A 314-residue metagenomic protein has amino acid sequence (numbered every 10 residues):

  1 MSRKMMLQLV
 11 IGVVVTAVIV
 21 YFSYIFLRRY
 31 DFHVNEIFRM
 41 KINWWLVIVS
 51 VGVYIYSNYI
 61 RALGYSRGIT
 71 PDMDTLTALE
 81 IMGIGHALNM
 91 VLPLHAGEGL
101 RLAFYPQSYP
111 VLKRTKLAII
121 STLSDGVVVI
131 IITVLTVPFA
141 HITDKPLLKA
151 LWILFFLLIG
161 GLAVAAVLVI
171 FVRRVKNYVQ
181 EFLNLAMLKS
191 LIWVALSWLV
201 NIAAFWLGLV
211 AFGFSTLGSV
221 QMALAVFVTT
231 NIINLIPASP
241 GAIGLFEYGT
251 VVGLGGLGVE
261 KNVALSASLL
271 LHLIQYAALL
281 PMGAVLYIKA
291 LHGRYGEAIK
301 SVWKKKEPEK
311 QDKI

Functional and structural regions predicted by a protein language model:
M1-G83, F139-L235, S266-L269, I274-I314: Predominantly cytoplasmic-facing regulatory/coupling regions of multi-pass membrane proteins
S66-M73, L102-L112, K116: Transmembrane-helix boundary and interhelical linker motifs in polytopic inner-membrane proteins
D72, P93, S108-V111, L217 (+2 more regions): Helix-loop interface residues and adjacent transmembrane-helix termini in multi-pass membrane transporters, primarily
T77-E80, H95-G99, Y109-L123, V259-L270: Membrane-interface alpha-helices at helix entry/exit sites of multi-pass transporters
A87-L92, T115-P138, L269-M282: Membrane-embedded alpha-helical segments of transport systems, primarily multispan ion/solute transporters
A87-P93, F227-E247: Transmembrane alpha-helix interface/packing and boundary motifs in multi-pass membrane proteins, characterized by
A96-L102, L245-T250: Transmembrane helix boundary and interhelical loop/hinge segments in multi-pass membrane proteins
Y105-K113, V226, Y248-V263: Interfacial segments of multi-pass membrane proteins
